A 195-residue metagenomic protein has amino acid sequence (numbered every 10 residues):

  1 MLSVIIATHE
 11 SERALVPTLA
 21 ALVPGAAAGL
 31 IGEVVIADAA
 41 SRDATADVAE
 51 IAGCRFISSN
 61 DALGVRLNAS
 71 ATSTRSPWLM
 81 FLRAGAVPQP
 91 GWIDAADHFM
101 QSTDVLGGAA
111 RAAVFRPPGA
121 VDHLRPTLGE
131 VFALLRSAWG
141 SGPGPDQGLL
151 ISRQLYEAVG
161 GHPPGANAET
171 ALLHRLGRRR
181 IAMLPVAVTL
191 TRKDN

Functional and structural regions predicted by a protein language model:
M1-S3, E33: Cell-envelope/extracellular polymer assembly enzymes that use nucleotide-activated donors
E10-A26: Short, well-formed alpha-helical segments that are part of the catalytic scaffolds of diverse glycosyltransferases
L30-A40: Short beta-strand/loop segment that forms part of the nucleotide-sugar
D38-A46, A86: A conserved acidic beta->alpha catalytic loop
S59-T74: Glycine-rich, basic loop-to-helix element that forms the pyrophosphate-binding segment of sugar-nucleotide handling
L79: Short aromatic/hydrophobic "clamp" motif used to bind/position activated sugar donors
G91-R125: Conserved donor NDP-sugar-binding/catalytic core segment of glycosyltransferases
R111-D122, A133-I151, E157-A158: A recurrent flexible, glycine/aromatic-enriched loop bordering the glycosyltransferase active site that acts as
